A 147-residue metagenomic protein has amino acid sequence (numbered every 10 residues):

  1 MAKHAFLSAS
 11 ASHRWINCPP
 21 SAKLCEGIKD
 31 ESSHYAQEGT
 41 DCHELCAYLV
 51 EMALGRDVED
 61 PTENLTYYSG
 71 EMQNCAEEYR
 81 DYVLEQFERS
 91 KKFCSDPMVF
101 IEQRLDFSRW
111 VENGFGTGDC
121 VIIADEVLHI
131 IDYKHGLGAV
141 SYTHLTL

Functional and structural regions predicted by a protein language model:
M1-L128: Metal-dependent nuclease catalytic cores that hydrolyze phosphodiester bonds in DNA/RNA, characterized by
Y133-Y142: Short beta-strand-loop-alpha-helix junction that forms the active-site gateway of nucleic-acid-processing nucleases
T143-L147: Conserved small/polar residues in nucleotide/adenosyl-binding loops
